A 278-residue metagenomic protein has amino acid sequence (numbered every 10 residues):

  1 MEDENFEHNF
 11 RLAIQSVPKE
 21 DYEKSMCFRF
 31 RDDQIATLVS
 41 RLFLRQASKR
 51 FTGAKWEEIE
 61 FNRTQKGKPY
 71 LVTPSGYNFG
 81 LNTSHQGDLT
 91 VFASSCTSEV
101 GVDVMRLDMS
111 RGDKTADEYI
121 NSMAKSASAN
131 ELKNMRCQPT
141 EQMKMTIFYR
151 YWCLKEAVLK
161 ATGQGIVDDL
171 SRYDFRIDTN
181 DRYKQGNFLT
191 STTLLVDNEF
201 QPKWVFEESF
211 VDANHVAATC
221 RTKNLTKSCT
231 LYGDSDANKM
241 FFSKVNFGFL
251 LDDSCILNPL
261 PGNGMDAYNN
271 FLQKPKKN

Functional and structural regions predicted by a protein language model:
M1-N278: Core catalytic alpha/beta fold that binds nucleotide/phospho-ligands
